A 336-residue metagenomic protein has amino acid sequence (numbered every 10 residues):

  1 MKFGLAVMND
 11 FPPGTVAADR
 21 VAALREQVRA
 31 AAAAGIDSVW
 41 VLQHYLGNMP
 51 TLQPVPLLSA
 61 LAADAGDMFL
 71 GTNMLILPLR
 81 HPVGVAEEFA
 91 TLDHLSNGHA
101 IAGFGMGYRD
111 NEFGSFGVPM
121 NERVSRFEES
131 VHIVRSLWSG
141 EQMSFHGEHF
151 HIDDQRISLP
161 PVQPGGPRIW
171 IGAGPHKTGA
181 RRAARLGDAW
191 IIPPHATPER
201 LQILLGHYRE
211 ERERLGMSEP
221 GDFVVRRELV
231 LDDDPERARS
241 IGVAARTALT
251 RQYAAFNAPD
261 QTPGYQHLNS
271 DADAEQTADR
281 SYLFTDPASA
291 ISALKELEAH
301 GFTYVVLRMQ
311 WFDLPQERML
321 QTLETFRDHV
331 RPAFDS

Functional and structural regions predicted by a protein language model:
M1-F69, G165-P167: N-terminal beta1-alpha1-beta2 module of alpha/beta enzyme domains
K2-D19, L79-H149, W190-G206, I241-V243 (+1 more regions): Flexible, glycine-rich active-site loops centered on histidine and acidic residues that chelate a metal or position
F3-V7, V39-V41, L70-N73, A100-F104 (+4 more regions): Hydrophobic faces of well-ordered beta-strands that scaffold small-molecule active sites in alpha/beta enzyme cores
V7, N121-I157, T197-T303, D313 (+1 more regions): An alpha-helical appendage that flanks or caps ligand/catalytic pockets
V7-A22, L75-V83, P164-P175, L229-D232 (+1 more regions): Active-site mouth loops of central-metabolism enzymes
A31, G35, Q43, L61 (+9 more regions): Conserved, mostly hydrophobic/aromatic
S38-D64, I76, P194-P198, R308-L323: Glycine-rich, proline-tolerant flexible connector loops at the mouths of alpha/beta enzymes
L52-T72, R126-I133, L137, L323-S336: Alpha-helix-loop-beta-strand connector modules within alpha/beta enzyme cores
